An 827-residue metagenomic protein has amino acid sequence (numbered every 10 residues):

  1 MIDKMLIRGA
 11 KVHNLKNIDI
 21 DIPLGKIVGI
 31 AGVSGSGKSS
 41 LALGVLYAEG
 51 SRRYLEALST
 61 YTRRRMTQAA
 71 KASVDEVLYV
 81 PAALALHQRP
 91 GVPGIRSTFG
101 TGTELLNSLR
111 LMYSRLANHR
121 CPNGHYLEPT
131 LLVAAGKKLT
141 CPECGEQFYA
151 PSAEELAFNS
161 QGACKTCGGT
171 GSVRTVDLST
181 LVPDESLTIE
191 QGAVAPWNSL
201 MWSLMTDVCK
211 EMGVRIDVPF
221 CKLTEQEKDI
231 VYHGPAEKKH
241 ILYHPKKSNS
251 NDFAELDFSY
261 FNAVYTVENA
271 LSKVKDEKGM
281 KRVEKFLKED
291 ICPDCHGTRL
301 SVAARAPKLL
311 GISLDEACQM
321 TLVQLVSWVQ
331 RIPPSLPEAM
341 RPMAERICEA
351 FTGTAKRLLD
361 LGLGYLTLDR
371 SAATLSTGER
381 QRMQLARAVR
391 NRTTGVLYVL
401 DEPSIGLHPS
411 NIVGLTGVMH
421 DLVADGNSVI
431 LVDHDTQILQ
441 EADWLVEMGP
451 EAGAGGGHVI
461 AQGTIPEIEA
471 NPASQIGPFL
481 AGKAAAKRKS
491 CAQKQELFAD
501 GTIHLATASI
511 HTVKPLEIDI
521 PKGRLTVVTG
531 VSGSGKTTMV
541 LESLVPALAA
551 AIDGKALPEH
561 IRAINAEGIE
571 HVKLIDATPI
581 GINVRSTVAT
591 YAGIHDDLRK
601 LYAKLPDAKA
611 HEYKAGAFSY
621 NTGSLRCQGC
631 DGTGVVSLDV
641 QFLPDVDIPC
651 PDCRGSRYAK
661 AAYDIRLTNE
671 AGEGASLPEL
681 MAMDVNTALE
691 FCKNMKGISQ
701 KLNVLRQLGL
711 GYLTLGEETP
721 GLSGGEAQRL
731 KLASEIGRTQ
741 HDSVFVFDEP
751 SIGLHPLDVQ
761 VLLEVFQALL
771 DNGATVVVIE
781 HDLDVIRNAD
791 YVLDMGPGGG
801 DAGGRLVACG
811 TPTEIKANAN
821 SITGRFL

Functional and structural regions predicted by a protein language model:
M1-L827: Conserved phosphate-binding elements of NTP-dependent enzyme cores
